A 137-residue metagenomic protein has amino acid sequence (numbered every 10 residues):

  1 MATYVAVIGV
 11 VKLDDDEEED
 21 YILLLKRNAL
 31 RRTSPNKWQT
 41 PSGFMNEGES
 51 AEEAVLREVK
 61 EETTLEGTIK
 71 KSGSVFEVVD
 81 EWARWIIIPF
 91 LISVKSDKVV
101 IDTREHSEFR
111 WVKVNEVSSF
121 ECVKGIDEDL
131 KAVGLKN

Functional and structural regions predicted by a protein language model:
M1, R31-T33, D80-W82: Short glycine/serine/proline-enriched coil/turn segments at secondary-structure junctions
M1-L23, V75, S93: Conserved N-terminal beta-strand and adjoining loop/helix that marks the start of the Nudix/MutT-like hydrolase domain
Y4, P35, T40, A83-I87: Short connector loops at helix/strand junctions that flank enzyme active sites, especially segments positioning acidic
D14-D16, A29-L30, V78-V79: Short polar/acidic secondary-structure junctions
E19-E61: Conserved Nudix-box catalytic region and its N-terminal flanking loop in Nudix hydrolases and closely related
F44-T68, F76-D129, V133: Unchanged
S72: Short glycine/proline-centered loop/turn elements that form peptide/ligand docking sites
